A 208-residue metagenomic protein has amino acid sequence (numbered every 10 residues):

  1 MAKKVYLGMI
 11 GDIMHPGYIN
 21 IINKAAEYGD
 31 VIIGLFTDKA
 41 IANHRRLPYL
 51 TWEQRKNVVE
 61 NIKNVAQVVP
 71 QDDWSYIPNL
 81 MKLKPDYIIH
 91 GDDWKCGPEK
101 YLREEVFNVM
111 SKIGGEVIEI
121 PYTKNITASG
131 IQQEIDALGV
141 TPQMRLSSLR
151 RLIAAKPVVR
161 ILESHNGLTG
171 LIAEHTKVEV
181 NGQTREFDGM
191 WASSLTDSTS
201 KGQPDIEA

Functional and structural regions predicted by a protein language model:
M1-M144: Nucleotidyltransferase catalytic core that binds NTPs
A2, A155-V158, T184-D188: Short coil/turn connectors at secondary-structure junctions
V5, I33, R160-N166, D188-A192: Hydrophobic faces of well-ordered beta-strands that scaffold small-molecule active sites in alpha/beta enzyme cores
I10, F36-D38, Y122, E163-G170 (+1 more regions): Active-site beta-loop-alpha junctions enriched in small/polar residues
H15-Y18, H44, L171-H175, K201-P204: Short, glycine/acidic-enriched capping/hinge loops at junctions between secondary-structure elements
Y18-E27, G170-R185: Short amphipathic alpha-helices and their capping/turn segments at secondary-structure boundaries
I131, G139-V178: N-terminal amphipathic alpha-helix/helix-capping segment at the start of soluble metabolic enzymes
N181-A208: Glycine-rich, proline-tolerant flexible connector loops at the mouths of alpha/beta enzymes
